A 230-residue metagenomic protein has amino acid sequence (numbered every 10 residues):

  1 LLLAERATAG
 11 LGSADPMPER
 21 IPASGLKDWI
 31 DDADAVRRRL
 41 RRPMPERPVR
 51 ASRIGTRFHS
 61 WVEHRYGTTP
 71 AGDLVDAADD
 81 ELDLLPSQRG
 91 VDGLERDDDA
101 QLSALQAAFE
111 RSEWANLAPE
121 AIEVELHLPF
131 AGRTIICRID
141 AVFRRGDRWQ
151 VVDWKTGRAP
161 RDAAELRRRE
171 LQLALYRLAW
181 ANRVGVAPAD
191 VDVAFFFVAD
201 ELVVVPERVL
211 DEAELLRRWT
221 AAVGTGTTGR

Functional and structural regions predicted by a protein language model:
L1-P70: C-terminal, charged and often intrinsically disordered regions of DNA end-processing helicases and nucleases
E19, R39-R47, S87-V91, D153-D162: Glycine- and acidic
I21, D32, V49, R53-W61 (+6 more regions): Generic recognition of stable, solvent-exposed alpha-helical segments in well-folded globular domains
S24, I139, V191: Residue-level detector of short, conserved catalytic/binding motifs and their immediate flanks
K27, S52, L126-A174, L178-R183: Non-catalytic protein-protein interaction segments used by genome-maintenance enzymes to assemble and couple activities
A33, L40, S60, V124-L126 (+4 more regions): Residues immediately flanking
R41, E46-E125, P129-F130: A non-catalytic, helix-rich entry segment at domain boundaries
L166, L178-R230: Metal-dependent nuclease catalytic regions and adjoining charged, substrate-binding loops involved in nucleic-acid end
